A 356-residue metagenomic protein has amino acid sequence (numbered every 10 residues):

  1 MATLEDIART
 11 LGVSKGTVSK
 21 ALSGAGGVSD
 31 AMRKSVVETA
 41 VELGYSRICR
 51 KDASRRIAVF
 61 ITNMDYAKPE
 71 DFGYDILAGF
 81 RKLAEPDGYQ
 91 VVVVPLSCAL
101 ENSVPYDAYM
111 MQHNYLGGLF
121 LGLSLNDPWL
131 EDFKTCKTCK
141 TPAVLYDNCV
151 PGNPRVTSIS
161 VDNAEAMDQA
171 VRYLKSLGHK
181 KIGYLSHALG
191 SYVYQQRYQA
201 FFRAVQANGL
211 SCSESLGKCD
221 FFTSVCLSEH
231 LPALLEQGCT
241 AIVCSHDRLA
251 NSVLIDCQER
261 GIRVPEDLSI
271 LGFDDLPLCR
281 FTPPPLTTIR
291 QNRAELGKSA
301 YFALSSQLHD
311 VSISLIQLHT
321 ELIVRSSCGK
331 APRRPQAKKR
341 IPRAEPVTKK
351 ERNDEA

Functional and structural regions predicted by a protein language model:
M1-A53, K349-A356: N-terminal helix-turn-helix DNA-binding module of bacterial transcription factors
A2, R56-R172, P232-Q237, R248: Alpha-helical recognition/docking segments in bacterial nutrient-uptake and carbohydrate-utilization systems
T39, G79-L83, T135, Q196-N208 (+1 more regions): Alpha-helical structural signal in soluble globular domains
D52, Y173-I182: Glycine-rich phosphate/diphosphate-binding loops that line cofactor/substrate pockets in enzymes
T62-D75, V94-N102, I159-Q169, L185-H230 (+4 more regions): Hinge/beta->alpha junction and helix N-cap segments in small-molecule ligand-binding domains
L116, K180-K181, T240: Short acidic/polar active-site loop segments enriched in Thr and Asp
C212, S228-K350: Flexible loop/turn connectors
